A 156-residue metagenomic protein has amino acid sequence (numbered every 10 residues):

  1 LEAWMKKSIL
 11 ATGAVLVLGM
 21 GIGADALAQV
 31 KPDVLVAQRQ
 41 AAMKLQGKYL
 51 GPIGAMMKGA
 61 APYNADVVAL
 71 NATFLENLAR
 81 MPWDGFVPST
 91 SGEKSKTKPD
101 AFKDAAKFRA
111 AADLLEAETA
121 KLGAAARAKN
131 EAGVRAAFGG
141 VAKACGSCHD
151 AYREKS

Functional and structural regions predicted by a protein language model:
L1-W4, S156: Signal peptide-directed secreted proteins
A3-G13: Bacterial N-terminal signal peptides that target proteins for export
W4, I22-A28: Sec/Tat signal peptide C-region and signal peptidase I cleavage site
T12-G21: Bacterial N-terminal signal peptides
D33-V67, N71-S156: Sequence context surrounding c-type heme c attachment/ligation sites in exported
